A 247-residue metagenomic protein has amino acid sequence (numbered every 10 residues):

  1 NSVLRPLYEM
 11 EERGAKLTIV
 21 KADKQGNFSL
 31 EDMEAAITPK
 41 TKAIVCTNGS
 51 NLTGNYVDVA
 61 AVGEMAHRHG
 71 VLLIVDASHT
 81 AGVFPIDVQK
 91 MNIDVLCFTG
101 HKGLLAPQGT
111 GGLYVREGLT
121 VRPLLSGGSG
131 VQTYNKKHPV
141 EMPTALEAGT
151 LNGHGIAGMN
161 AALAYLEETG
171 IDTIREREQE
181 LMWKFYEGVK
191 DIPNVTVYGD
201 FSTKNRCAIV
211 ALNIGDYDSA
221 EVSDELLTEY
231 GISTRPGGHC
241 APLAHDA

Functional and structural regions predicted by a protein language model:
N1-R13, N27, E31, A241-L243: Substrate-binding/gating loop at the entrance of the active-site cleft, primarily in PLP-dependent aminotransferase-like
K24-S78, G82, G103: Active-site phosphate-binding strand-loop segment of PLP-dependent enzymes
A35, E229, S233, A241-A247: PLP-dependent enzyme catalytic core of the Aspartate aminotransferase-like
K90-N135: Active-site PLP attachment segment
V140-G153: A short glycine-threonine-serine/GTX helix/turn-capping micro-motif
H154-G155, M159-R206: Conserved PLP-dependent catalytic core of the aminotransferase class-I/II
Q179, W183, N194-G238: Conserved PLP-binding catalytic core of the aspartate aminotransferase-like
